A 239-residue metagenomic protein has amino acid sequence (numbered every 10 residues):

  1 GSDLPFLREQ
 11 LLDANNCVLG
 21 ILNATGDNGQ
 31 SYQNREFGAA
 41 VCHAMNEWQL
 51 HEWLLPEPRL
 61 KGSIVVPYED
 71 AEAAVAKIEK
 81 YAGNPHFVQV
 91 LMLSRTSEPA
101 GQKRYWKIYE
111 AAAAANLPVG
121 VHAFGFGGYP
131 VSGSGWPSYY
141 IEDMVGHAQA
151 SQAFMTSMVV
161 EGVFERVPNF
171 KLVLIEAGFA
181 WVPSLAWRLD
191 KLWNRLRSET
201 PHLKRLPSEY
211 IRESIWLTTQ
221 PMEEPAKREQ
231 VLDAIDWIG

Functional and structural regions predicted by a protein language model:
G1-G239: Helix-coil boundary/capping segments in enzymes
